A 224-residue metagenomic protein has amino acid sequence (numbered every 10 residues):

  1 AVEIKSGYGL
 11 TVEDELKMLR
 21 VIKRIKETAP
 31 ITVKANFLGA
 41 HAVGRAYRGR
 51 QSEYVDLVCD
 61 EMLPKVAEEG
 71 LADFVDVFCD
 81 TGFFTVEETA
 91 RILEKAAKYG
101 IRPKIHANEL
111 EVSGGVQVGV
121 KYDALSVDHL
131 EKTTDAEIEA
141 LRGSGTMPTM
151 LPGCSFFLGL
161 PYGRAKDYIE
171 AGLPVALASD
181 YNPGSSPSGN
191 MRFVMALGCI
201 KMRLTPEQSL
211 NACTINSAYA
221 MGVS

Functional and structural regions predicted by a protein language model:
A1-V2, D73, L125, P174: Short acidic/polar active-site loop segments enriched in Thr and Asp
V2-S113: Metal-coordinating catalytic core of metallo-dependent amide/deamination hydrolases
R102, V112-S224: Active-site-adjacent C-terminal substructures of enzyme catalytic domains
